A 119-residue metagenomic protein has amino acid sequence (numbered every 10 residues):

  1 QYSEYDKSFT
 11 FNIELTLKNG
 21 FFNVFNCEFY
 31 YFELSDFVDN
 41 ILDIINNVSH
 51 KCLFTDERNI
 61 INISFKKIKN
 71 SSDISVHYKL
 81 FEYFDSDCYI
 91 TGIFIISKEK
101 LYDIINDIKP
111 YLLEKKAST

Functional and structural regions predicted by a protein language model:
S3-N12, L53, I60-S86: Intrinsic, low-complexity N-terminal interaction/targeting segments
Y5-V48: Short, well-structured hydrophobic secondary-structure segments
T16-L17, N23-E28, S72-I95: Intrinsically disordered, low-complexity regulatory segments enriched in Ser/Thr/Pro and charged residues
N26-E28, V38-N40, K69, Y78 (+3 more regions): Surface-exposed beta-strand edges and their flanking turn/coil or helix-capping segments
C27, D43-N47, E57-N59, F94-I96 (+1 more regions): Short C-terminal domain-edge/linker segments immediately following a structured domain
L34-N70: Short, internal acidic amphipathic alpha-helical interface segments that mediate docking to partner proteins
S35, L42, N62, S75 (+1 more regions): Generic detector of well-ordered alpha-helical segments enriched in charged/polar residues, highlighting helical
F81-T119: Mixed-charge, glycine-accented linear interaction segment located at domain edges/termini
